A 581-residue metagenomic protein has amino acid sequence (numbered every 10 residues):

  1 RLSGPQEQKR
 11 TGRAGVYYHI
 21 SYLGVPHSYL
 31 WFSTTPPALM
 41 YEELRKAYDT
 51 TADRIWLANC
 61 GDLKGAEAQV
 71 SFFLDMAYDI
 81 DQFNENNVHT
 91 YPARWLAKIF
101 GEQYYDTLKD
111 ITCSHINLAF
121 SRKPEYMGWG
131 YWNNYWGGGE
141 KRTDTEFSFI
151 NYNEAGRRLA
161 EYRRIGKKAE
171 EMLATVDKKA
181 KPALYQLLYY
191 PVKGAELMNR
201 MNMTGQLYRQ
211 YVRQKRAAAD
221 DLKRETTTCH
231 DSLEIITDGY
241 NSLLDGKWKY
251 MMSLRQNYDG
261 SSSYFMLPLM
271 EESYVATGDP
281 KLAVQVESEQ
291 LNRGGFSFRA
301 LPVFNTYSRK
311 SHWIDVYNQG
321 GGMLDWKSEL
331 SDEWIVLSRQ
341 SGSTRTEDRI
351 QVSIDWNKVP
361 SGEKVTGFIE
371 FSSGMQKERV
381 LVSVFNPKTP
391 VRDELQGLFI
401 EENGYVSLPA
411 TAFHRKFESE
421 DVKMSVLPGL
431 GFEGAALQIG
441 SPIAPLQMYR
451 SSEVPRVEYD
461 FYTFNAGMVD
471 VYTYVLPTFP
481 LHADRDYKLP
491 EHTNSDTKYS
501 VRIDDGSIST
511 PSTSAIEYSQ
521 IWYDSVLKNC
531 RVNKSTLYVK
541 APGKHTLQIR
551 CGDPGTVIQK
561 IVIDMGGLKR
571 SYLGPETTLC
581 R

Functional and structural regions predicted by a protein language model:
R1-N292, F296-S297, E402, P409-T411 (+1 more regions): Substrate-binding groove of N-acetylhexosamine-processing glycoside hydrolases
F296, A300, Y307-R581: Extracytoplasmic
